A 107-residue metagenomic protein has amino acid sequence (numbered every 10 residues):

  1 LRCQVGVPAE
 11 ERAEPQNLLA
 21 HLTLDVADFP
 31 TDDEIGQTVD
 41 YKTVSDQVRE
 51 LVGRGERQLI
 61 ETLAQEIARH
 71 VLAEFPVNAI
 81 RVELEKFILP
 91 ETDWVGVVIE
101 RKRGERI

Functional and structural regions predicted by a protein language model:
L1-I107: N-terminal, polar/charged subdomain of small-to-medium soluble alpha/beta proteins
